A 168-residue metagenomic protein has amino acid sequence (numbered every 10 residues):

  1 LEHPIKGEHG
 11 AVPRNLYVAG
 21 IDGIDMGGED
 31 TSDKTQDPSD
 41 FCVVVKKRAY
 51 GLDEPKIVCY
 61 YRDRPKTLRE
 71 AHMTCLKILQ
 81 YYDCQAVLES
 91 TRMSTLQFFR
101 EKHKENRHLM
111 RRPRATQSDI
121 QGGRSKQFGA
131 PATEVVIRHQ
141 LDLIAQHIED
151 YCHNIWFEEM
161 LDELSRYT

Functional and structural regions predicted by a protein language model:
L1-R112, Q146, D150-T168: RNase H-like, metal-dependent nuclease domains and their acidic two-metal-ion catalytic environment used
L109-H153: Short alpha-helix plus adjacent loop in nuclease-associated cores
